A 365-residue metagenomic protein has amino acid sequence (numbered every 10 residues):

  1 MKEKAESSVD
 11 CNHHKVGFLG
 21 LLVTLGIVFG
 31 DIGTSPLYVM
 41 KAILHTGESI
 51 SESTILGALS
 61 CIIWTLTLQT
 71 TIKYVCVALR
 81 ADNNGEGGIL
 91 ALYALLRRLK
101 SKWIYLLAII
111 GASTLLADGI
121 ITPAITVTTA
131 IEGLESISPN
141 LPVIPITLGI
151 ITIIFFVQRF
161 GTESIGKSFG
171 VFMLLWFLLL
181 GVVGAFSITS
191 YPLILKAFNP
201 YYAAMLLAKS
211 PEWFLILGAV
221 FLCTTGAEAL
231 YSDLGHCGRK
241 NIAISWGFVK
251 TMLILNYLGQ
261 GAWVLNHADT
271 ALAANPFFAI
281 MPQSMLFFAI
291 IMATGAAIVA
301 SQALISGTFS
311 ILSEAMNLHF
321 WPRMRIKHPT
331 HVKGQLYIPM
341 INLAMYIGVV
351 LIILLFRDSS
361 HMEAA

Functional and structural regions predicted by a protein language model:
M1-A365: The structured alpha-helical core of multi-pass membrane proteins
